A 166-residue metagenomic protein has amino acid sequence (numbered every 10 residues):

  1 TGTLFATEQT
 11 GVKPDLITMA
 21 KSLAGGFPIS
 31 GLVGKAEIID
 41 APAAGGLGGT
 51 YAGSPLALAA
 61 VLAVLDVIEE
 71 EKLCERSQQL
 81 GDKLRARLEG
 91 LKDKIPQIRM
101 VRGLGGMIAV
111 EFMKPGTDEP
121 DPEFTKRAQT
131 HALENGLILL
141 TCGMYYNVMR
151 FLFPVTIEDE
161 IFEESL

Functional and structural regions predicted by a protein language model:
T1-L166: Conserved N-terminal phosphate-binding loop of PLP-dependent enzymes in the Aspartate aminotransferase
